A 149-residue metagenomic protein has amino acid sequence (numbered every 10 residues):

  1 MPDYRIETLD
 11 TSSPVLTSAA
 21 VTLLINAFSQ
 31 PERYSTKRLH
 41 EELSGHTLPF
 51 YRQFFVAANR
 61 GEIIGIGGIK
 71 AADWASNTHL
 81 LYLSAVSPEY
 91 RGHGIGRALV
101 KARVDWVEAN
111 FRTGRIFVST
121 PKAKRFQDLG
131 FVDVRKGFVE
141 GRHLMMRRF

Functional and structural regions predicted by a protein language model:
M1-S18: Conserved N-terminal entry element of GNAT/NAT acetyltransferase domains
T17-F28, L43, T47, V107: Hydrophobic alpha-helical core bundles mediating ligand binding, dimerization, or RNAP-core interactions
S29-F54: Active-site rim helix/loop that mediates acceptor-substrate recognition in acyltransferases
V56, E62-A71, T78-A85: Conserved beta-strand in the GNAT
A58-R60, R147-F149: Active-site beta-strand termini and strand-to-loop segments that position acidic
V86, G92-D105: Conserved acetyl-CoA-binding loop-helix of GNAT-fold acetyltransferases
V107-P121: Conserved GNAT acetyl-CoA-binding A-motif
T120-G141: Conserved active-site alpha-helix within GNAT-family acetyltransferase domains
